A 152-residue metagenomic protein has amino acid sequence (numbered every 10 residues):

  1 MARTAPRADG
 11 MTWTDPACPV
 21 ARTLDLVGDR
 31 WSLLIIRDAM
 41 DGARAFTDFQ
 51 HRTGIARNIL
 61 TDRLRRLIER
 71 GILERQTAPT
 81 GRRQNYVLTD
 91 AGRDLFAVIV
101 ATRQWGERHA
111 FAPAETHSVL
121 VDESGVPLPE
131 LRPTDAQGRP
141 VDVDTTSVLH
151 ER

Functional and structural regions predicted by a protein language model:
M1-D15: N-terminal intrinsically disordered/low-complexity leader segments
M1-T4, V100, Q104-R152: C-terminal regulatory/oligomerization modules of transcriptional regulators
P16-A56: N-terminal helix-turn-helix DNA-binding core of bacterial DNA-binding proteins
T23, L33, R70, I99-H109: Alpha-helical linker/hinge and terminal dimerization helices associated with HTH transcriptional regulators
G28, P79-I99: Basic, amphipathic "hinge/linker" alpha-helix immediately C-terminal to the N-terminal HTH DNA-binding motif
F46, Q50-T77, R82: Canonical helix-turn-helix DNA-binding module
